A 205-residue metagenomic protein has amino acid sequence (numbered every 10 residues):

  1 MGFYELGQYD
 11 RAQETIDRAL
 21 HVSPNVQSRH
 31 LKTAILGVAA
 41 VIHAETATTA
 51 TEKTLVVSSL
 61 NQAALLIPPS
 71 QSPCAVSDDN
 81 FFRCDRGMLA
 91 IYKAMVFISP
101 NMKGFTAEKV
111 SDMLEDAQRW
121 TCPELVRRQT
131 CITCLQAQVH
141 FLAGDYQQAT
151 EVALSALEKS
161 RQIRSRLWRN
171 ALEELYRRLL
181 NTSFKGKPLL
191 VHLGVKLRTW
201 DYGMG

Functional and structural regions predicted by a protein language model:
M1-G205: Conserved binding/catalytic microenvironments
